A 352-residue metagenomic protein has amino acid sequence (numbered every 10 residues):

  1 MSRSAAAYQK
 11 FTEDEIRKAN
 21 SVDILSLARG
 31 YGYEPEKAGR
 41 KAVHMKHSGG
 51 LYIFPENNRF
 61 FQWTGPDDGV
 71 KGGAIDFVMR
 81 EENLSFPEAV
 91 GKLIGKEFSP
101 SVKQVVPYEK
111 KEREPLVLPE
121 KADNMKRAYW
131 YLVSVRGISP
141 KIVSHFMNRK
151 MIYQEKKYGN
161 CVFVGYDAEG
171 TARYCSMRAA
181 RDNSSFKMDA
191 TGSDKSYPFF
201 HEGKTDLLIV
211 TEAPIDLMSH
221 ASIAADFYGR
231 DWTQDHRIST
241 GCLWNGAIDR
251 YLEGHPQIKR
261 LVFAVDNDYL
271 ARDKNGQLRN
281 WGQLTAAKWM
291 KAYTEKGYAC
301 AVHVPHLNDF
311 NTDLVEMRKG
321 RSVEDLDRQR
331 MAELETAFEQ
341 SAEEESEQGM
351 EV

Functional and structural regions predicted by a protein language model:
M1-I16, F61, G69-G72, D206 (+1 more regions): TOPRIM fold recognition
M1-V102: N-terminal structured subdomain of primase-like DNA metabolism proteins
S2-A7, Y108-D194, P198-E202, M350: Basic, glycine-enriched DNA-binding surface that flanks or lies within the catalytic cores of DNA
Y31, E81-E82, R136, A224 (+1 more regions): A broad structural signal for alpha-helix termini and local helix breaks/kinks
Y33, L84, G137-I138, L208: Helix N-cap/coil-helix junction residues
P55, Y153-P256: Phosphate-handling DNA/RNA-contact segment within nucleic-acid enzymes
Q62-G65, V78, L132, F163 (+5 more regions): Terminal peptide-recognition signature
